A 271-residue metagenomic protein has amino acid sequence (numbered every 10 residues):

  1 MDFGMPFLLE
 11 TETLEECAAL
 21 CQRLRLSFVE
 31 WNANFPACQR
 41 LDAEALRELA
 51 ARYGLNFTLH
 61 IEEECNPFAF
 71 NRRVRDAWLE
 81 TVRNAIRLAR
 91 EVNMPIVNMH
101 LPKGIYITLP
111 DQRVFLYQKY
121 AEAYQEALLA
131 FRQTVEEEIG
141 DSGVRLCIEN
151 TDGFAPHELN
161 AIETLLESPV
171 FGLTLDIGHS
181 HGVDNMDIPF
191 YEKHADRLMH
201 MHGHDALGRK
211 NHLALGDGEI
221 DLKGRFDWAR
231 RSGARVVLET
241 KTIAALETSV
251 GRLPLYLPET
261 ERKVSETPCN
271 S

Functional and structural regions predicted by a protein language model:
M1-F7, V29-W31, F57-I61, V97-M99 (+4 more regions): Hydrophobic faces of well-ordered beta-strands that scaffold small-molecule active sites in alpha/beta enzyme cores
M1-N84, R90, E259-S271: N-terminal pre-domain/capping segments
D2, T11, E15-Q22, A85 (+4 more regions): Histidine-acidic metal/acid-base catalytic patches
P6-L8, Y124, E149-T151, G178-S180 (+1 more regions): Short, flexible loop segments at the rims of nucleotide/cofactor-binding pockets, characterized by
L9-T11, A33-F35, I61-C65, L101-I105 (+4 more regions): Active-site-proximal loop/turn and secondary-structure-junction residues that shape catalytic pockets, frequently
L46-E64, E126-D141, L222-W228: Alpha-helix-loop-beta-strand connector modules within alpha/beta enzyme cores
N71-G172: Active-site acidic/histidine proton-transfer and metal-coordination neighborhood in alpha/beta enzyme cores
